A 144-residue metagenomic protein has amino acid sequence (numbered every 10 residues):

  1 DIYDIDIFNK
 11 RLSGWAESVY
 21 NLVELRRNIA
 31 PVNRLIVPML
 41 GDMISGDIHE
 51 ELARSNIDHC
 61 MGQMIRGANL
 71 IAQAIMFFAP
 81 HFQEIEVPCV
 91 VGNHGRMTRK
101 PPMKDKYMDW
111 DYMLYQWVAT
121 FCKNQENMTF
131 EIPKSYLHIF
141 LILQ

Functional and structural regions predicted by a protein language model:
D1-Q144: Extended recognition/assembly regions associated with phosphoester-bond processing machinery
